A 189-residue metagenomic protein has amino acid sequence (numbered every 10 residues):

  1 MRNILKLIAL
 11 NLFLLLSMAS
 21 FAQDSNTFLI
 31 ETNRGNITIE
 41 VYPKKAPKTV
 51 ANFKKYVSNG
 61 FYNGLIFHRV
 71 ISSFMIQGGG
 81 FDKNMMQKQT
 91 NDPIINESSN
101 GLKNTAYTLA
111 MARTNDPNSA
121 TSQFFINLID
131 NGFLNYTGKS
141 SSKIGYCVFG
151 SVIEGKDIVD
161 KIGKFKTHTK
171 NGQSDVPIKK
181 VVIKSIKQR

Functional and structural regions predicted by a protein language model:
M1-A9: Bacterial N-terminal signal peptides that target proteins for export
L7, S20-R189: Cyclophilin-like peptidyl-prolyl cis-trans isomerases
I8-S17: Bacterial N-terminal signal peptides
